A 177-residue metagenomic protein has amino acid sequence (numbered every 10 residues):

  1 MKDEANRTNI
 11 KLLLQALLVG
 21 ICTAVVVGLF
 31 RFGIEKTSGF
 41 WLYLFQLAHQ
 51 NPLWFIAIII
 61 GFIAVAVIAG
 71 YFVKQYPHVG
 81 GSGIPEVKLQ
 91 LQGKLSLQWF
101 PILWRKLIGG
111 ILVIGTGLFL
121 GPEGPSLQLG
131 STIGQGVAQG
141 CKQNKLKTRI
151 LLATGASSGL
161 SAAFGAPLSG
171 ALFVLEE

Functional and structural regions predicted by a protein language model:
M1-E177: Alpha-helical transmembrane segments and immediately membrane-proximal extracytoplasmic
